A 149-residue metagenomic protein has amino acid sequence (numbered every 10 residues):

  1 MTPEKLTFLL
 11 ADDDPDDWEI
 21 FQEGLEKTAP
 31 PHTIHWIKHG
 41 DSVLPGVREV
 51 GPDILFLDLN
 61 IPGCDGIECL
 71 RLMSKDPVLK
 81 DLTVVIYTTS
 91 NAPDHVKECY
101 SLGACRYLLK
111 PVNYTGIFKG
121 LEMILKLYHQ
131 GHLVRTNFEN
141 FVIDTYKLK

Functional and structural regions predicted by a protein language model:
K5-L25, W36: Conserved acidic segment of CheY-like receiver
D12, L57-L59, T88: Active-site residues of response regulator receiver
W36-I54: Acidic, metal-coordinating helix/loop segments flanking the phosphotransfer/catalytic sites of two-component signaling
P45, I67-K80: Short amphipathic alpha-helix used as the core "switch/output" element in two-component signaling
I61-G63: Receiver (REC) domain active-site loop signature in two-component systems and cognate sites in sensor histidine kinases
E68, N91-R106, N140: Alpha4 helix (beta4-alpha4-beta5 surface) of REC/receiver domains from two-component response regulators
V112-E122, L133-T136: C-terminal output helix
K126-K149: CheY-like receiver
